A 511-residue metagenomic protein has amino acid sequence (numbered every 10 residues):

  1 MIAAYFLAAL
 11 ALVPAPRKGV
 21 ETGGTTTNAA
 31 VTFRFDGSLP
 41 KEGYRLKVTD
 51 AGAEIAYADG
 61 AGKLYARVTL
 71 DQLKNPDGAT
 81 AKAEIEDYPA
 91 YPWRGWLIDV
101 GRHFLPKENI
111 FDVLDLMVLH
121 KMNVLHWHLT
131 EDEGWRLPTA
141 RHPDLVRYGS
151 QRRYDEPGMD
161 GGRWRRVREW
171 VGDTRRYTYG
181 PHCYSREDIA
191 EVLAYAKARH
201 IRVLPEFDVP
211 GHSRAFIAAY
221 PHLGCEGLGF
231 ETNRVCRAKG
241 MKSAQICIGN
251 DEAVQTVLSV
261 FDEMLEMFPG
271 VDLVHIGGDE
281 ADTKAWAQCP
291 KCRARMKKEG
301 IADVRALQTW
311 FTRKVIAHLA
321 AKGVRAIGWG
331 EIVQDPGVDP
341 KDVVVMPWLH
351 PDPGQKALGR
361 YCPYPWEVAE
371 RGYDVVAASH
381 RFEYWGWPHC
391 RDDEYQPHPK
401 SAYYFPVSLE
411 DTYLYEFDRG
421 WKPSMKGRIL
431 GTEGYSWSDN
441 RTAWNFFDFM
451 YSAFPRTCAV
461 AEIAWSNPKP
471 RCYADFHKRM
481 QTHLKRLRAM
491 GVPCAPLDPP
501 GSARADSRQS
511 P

Functional and structural regions predicted by a protein language model:
I2-A9: Sec-dependent N-terminal signal peptides
F6, F104-P106, D132-P138, P210-F216 (+5 more regions): Flexible loop/turn segments at secondary-structure boundaries
A9-W93, D448, I463-L497: Contiguous, structured surface segment used for ligand recognition
E21, K41-L273, K314, H318 (+1 more regions): Feature activates predominantly on carbohydrate-active enzymes
G60, H182, C236, I246-V254 (+7 more regions): Hydrophobic alpha-helical scaffolding
N109-D112, Y184-E191, E252-S259, A306-K314 (+7 more regions): Generic recognition of stable, solvent-exposed alpha-helical segments in well-folded globular domains
A218-H222, R234-V344, L349-G372: Active-site neighborhood of glycoside hydrolase catalytic domains
A326-E331, P336-P511: Flexible, acidic glycine-rich loops studded with aromatic residues
